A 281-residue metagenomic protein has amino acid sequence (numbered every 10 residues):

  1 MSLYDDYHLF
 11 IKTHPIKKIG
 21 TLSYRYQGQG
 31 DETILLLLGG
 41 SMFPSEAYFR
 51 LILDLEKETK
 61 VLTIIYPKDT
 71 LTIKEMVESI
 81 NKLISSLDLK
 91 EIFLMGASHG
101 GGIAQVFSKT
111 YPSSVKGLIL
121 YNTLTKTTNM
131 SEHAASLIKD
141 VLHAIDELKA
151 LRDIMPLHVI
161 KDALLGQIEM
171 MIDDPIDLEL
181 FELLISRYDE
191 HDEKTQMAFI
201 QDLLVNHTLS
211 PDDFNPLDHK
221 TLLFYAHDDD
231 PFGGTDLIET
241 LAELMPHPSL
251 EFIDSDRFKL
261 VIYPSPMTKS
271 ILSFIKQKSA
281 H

Functional and structural regions predicted by a protein language model:
G20-T70: Conserved HGGG/HGGXW glycine-rich cap/lid loop of the alpha/beta-hydrolase fold
L62-M95: Active-site loop/oxyanion-hole signature of alpha/beta-hydrolase fold enzymes
G96-G100, A104: Gly/Ala-rich beta-loop-alpha elbow adjacent to hydrolase catalytic centers
L118-A150: Flexible "cap/lid" loop of the alpha/beta hydrolase fold
N129, R152-T208, D213-F214: Conserved alpha/beta-hydrolase catalytic His-Asp/Glu region
L217, L223-Y225: Short beta-strand/loop motif that positions the catalytic acidic residue of the alpha/beta-hydrolase fold
D230-L237: Conserved alpha/beta-hydrolase "acid-adjacent" motif
H247-H281: Catalytic active-site module of serine/aspartate enzymes centered on a nucleophile-bearing elbow/loop
